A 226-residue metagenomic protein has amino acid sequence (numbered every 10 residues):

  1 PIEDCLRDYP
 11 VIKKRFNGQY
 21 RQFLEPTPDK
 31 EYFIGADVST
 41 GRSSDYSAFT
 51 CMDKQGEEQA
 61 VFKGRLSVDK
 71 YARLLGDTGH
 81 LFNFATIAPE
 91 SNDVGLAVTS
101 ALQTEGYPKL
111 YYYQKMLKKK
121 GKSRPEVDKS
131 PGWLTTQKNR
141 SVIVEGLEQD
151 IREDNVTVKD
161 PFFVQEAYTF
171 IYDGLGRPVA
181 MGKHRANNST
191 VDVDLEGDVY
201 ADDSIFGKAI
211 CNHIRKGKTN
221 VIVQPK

Functional and structural regions predicted by a protein language model:
P1-A36: ATPase catalytic-site recognition across NTP-hydrolyzing enzymes
D8, A201-K226: Acidic two-metal-ion nuclease catalytic site recognized across multiple nuclease folds, prominently DnaQ/RNase D-T
Q19-L24, G35-S39, L74-D77, T86 (+1 more regions): Generic recognition of flexible, low-complexity loop/linker segments
P26-D53: Gly/Thr-rich phosphate-binding beta-strand-loop-beta motif of the actin/hexokinase/Hsp70
D37, E90, D203-F206: Acidic active-site catalytic centers that drive phospho-/nucleotidyl reactions and related ester hydrolyses
S47, A85, I205: Residue-level detector of short, conserved catalytic/binding motifs and their immediate flanks
T50-V179: Mg2+-dependent endonuclease catalytic cores in nucleic-acid-processing enzymes, primarily RNase H-like
Y168-Y200: Inter-lobe coupling/hinge region of RecA-like P-loop helicase motors
